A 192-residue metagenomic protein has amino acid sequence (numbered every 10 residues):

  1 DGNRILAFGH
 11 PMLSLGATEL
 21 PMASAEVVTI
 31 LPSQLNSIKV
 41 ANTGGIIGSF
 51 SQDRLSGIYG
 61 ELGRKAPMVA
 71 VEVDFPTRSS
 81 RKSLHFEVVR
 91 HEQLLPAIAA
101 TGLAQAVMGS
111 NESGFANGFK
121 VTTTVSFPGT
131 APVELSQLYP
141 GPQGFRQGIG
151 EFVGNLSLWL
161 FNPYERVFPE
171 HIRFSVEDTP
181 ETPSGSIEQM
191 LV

Functional and structural regions predicted by a protein language model:
D1-V192: C-terminal recognition in membrane/secretory proteostasis and scaffolding
